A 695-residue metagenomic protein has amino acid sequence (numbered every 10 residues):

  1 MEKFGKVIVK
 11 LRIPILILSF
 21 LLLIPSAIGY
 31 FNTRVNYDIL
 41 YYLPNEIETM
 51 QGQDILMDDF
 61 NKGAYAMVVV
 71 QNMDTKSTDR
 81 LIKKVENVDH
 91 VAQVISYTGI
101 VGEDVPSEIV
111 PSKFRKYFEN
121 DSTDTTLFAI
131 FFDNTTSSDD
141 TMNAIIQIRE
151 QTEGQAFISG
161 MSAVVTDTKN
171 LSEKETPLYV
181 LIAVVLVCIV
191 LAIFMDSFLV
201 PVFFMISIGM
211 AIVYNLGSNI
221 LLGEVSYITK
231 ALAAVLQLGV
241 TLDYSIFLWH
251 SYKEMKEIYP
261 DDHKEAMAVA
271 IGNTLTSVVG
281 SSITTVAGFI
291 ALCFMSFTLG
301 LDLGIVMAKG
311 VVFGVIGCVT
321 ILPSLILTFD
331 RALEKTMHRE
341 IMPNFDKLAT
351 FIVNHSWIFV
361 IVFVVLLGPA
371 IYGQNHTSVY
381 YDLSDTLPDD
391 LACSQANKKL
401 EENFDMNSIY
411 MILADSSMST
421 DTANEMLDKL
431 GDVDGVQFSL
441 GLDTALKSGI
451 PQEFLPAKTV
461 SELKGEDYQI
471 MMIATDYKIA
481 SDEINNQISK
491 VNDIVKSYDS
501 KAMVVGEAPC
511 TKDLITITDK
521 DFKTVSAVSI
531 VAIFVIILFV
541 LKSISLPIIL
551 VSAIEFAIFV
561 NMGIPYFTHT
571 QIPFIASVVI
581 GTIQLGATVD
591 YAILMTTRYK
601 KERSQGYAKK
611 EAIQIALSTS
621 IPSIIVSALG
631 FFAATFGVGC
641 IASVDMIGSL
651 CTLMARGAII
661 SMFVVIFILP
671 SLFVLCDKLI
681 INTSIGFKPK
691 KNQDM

Functional and structural regions predicted by a protein language model:
M1-V35, Y41, T136-Y381, K496-M695: Membrane-embedded transmembrane helical bundles of large multi-pass transporters/channels
N45-Y65, V70-S162, S378-Y380, S384-L546 (+1 more regions): Structured non-transmembrane domains adjacent to transmembrane bundles in polytopic membrane proteins
